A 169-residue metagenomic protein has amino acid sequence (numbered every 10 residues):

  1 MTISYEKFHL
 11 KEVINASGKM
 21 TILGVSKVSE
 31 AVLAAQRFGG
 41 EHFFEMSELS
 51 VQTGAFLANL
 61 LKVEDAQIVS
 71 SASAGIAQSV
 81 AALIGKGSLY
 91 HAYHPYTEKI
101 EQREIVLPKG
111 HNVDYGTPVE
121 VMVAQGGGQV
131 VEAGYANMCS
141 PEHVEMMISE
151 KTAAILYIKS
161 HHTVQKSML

Functional and structural regions predicted by a protein language model:
T2-L23, K27, G54-L57, K62-L169: Conserved PLP-enzyme active-site core in the AAT-like
T21-V32, F43-Q52: A structural motif shared across PLP-dependent enzymes of the aminotransferase-like
